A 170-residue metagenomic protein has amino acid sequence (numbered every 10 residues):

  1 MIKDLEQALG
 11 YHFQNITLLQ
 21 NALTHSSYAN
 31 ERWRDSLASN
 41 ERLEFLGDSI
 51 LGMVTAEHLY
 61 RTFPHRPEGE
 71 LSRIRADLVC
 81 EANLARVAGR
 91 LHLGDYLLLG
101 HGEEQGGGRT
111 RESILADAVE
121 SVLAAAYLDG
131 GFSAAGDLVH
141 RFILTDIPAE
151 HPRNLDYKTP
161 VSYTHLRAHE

Functional and structural regions predicted by a protein language model:
M1-R167: Double-stranded RNA-binding/processing signature
